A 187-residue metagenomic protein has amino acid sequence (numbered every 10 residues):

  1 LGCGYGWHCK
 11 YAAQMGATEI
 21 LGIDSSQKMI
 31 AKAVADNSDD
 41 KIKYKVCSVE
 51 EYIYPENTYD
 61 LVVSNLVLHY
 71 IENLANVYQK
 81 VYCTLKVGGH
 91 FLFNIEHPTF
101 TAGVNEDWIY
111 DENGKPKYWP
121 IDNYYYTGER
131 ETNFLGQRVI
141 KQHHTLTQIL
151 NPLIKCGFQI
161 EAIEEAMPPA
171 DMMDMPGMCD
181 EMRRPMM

Functional and structural regions predicted by a protein language model:
G2: Conserved S-adenosyl-L-methionine
Y5-Y52: Class I SAM-dependent methyltransferase SAM/SAH-binding core
I53-V62: A short acidic, Gly/Pro-enriched loop at the edge of an enzyme's catalytic core that lines a small-molecule cofactor
L66-H69: Short catalytic micro-motifs in class I SAM-dependent methyltransferases
A75-H90: A short glycine-rich, Lys/Arg-flanked "PGG" loop and its adjoining helix->strand segment in the class I
H90-G128: Conserved class I S-adenosyl-L-methionine
I95, T99-A102, N133-T147: Acceptor-substrate binding/catalytic loop of class I
I140-I163: Short alpha-helix
